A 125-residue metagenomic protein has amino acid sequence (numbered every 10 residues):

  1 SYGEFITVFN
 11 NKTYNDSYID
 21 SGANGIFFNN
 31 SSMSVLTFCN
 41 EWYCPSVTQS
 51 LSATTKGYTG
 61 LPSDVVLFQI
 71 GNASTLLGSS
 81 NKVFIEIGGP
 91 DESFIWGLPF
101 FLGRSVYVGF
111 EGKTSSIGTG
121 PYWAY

Functional and structural regions predicted by a protein language model:
S1-Y125: Pepsin/retropepsin-fold aspartyl endopeptidases
